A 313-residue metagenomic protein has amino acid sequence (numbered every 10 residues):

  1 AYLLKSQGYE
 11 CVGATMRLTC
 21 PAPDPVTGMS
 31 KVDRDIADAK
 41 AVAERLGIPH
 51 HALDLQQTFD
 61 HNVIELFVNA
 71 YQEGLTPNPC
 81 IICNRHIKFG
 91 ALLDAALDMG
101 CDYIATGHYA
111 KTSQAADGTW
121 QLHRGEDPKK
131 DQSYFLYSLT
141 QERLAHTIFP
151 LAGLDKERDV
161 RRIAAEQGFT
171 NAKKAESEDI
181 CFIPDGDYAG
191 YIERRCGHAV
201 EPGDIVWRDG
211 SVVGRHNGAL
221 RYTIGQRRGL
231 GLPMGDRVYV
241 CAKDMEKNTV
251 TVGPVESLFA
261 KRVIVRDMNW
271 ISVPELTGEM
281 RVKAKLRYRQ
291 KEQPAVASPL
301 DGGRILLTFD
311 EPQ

Functional and structural regions predicted by a protein language model:
A1-Y137, R158, A165: ATP-dependent adenylation/nucleotidyltransferase module used to activate substrates
A105-Q313: AMP-forming adenylation/ATP pyrophosphatase catalytic core
